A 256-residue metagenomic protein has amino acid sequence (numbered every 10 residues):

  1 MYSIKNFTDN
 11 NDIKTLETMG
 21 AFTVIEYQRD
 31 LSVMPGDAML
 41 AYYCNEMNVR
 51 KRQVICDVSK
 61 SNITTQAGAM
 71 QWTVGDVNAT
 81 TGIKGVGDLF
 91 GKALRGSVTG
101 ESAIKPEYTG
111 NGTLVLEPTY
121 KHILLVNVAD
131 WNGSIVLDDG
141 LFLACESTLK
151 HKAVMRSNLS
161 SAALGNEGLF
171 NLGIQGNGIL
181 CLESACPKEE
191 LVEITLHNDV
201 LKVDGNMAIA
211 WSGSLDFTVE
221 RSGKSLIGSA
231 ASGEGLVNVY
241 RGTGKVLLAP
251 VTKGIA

Functional and structural regions predicted by a protein language model:
M1-A256: Phosphate/adenylate-binding glycine loop and adjacent helical scaffold
